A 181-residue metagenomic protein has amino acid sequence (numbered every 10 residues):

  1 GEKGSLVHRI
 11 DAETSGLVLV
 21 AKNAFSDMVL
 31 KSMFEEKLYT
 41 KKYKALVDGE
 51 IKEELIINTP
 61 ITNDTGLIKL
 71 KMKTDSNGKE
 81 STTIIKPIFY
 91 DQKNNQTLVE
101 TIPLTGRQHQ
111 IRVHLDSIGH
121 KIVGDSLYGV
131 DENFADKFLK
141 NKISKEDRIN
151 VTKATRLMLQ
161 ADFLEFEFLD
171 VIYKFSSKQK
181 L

Functional and structural regions predicted by a protein language model:
G1-L181: RNA pseudouridine synthases
